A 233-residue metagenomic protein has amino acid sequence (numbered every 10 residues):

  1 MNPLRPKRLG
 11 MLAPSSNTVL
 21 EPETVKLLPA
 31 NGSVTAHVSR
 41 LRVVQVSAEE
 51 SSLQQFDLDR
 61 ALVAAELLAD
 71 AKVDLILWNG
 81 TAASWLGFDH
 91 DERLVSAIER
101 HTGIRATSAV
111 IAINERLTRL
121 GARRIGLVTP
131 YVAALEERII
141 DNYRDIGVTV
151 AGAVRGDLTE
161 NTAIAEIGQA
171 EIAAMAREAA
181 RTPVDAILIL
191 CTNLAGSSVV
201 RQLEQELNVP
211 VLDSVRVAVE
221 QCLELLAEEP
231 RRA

Functional and structural regions predicted by a protein language model:
M1-V63, V128-G168: N-terminal glycine-rich anion-binding loop in soluble enzyme alpha/beta folds
G10, D74-N79, G126-V128, V184-C191: Periplasmic-binding protein-like
R60-E66, G168-T182: A short, acidic, amphipathic alpha-helical segment used as a generic capping/interface helix at domain edges
A65-T107: Glycine/small-residue-rich loop that forms an oxyanion/phosphate-binding "nest" at active or ligand-binding sites
A82-G87, E160-E166, A195: Short, small-residue-enriched loops and turns at beta-alpha junctions that line or gate enzyme active sites
E92-L117, L203-C222: Short, acidic/small-residue loops that bind anionic groups at enzyme active sites
L158-A163, V211-R231: Short, flexible loop segments at boundaries between secondary-structure elements
A174-E206, V219: Hydrophobic alpha-helical
